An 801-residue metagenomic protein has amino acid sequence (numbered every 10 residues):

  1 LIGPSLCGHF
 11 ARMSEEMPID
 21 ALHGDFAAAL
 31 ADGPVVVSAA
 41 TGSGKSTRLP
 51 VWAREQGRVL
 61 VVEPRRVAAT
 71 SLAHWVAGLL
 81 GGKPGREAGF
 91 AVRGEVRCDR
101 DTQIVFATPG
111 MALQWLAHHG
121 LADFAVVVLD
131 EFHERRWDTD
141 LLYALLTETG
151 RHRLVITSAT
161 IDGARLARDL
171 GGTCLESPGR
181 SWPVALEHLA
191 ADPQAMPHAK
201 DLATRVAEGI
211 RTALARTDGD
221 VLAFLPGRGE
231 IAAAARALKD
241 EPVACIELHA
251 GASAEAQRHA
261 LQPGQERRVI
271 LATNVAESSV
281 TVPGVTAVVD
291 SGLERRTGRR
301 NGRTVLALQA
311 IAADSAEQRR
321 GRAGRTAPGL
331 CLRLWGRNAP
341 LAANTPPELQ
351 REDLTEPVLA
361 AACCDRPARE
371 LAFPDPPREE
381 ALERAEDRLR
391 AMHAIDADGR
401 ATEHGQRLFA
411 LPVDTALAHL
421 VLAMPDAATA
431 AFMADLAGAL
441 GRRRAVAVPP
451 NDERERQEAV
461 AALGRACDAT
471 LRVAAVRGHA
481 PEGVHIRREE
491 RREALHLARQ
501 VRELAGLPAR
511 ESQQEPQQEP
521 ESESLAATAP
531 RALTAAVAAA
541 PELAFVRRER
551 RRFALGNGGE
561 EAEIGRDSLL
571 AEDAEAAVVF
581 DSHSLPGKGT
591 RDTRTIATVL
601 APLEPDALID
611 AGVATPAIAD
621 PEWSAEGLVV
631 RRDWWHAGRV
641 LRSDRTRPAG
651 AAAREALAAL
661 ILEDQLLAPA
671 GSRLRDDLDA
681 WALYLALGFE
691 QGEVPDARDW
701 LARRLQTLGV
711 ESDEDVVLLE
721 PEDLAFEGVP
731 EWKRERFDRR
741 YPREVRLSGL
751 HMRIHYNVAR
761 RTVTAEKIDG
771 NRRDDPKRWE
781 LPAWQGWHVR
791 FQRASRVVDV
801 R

Functional and structural regions predicted by a protein language model:
I2-P4: Extreme N-terminal basic, low-complexity initiation segments that serve as generic localization/processing leaders
L6-L420, S512-Q513: P-loop NTPase motor module signature
W182, A562, M752-R753: Short, isolated positions in well-ordered beta-strands
V206, G321, D426, A577-V599 (+1 more regions): Short, solvent-exposed cationic patches
E247, A256, V289, E294-T297 (+4 more regions): Second RecA-like catalytic domain
L504-E511, E521-R551, D567, V613 (+1 more regions): A positional "C-terminalness" feature that preferentially activates on distal terminal regions of long, nucleic
